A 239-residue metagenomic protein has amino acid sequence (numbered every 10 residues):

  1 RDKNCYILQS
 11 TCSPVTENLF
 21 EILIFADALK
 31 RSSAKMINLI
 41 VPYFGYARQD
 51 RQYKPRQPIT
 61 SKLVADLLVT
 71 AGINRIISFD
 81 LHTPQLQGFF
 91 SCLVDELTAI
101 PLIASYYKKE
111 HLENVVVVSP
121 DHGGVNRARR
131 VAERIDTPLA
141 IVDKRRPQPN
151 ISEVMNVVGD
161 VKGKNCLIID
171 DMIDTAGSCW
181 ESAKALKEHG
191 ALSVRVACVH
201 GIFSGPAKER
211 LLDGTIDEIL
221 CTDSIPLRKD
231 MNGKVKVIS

Functional and structural regions predicted by a protein language model:
R1-S239: PRPP-associated nucleotide enzymes
